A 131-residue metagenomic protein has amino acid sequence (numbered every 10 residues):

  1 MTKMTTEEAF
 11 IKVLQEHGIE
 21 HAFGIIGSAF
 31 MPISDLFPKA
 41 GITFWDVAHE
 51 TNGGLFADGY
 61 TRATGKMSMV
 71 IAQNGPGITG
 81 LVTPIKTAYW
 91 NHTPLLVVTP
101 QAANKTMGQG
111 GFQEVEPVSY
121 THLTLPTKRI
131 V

Functional and structural regions predicted by a protein language model:
M1-L123, R129: N-terminal alpha/beta PP-like core and its mobile active-site loop of ThDP/TPP-dependent enzymes
